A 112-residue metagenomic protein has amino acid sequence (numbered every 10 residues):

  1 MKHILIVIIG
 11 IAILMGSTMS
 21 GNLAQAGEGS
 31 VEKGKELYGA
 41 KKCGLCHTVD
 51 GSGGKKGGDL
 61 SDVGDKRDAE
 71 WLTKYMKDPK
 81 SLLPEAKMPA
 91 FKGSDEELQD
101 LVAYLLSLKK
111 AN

Functional and structural regions predicted by a protein language model:
M1-I6: Positively charged n-region of N-terminal signal peptides that target proteins for export
I8-T18: Bacterial N-terminal signal peptides
S20-Y38, G58, N112: Electrostatic cytochrome c docking/interface patches
V31, L37-A40, S52, K66-A69 (+3 more regions): Short sequence/structural segments immediately N-terminal
G34, A40-V49, L72, L101 (+1 more regions): The canonical Cys-X-X-Cys-His
G39-A40, T48, D62, A90: Phosphate-coordinating loops and pocket residues in cytosolic domains that bind phosphorylated ligands
G54-V63, K77-L108: Axial heme c-ligation environment in periplasmic c-type cytochrome domains
E70-L72, P89: Extended alpha-helical segments
